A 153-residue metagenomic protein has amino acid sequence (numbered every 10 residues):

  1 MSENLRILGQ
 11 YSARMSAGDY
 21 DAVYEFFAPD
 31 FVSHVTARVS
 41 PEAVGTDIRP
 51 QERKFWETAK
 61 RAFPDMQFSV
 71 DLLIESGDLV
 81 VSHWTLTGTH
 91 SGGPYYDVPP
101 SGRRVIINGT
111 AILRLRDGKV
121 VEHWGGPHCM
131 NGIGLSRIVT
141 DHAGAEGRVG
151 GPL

Functional and structural regions predicted by a protein language model:
M1-L153: C-terminal and inter-domain tail/linker signature
